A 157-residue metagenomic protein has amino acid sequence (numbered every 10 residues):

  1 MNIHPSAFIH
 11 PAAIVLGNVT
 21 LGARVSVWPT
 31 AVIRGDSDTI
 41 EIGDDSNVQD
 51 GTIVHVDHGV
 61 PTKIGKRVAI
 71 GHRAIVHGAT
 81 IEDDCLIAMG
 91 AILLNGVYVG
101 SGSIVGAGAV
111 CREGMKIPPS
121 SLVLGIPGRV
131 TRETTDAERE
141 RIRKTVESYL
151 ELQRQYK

Functional and structural regions predicted by a protein language model:
M1-N2, D36-T52, V56, P61-I64 (+1 more regions): Glycine-rich hexapeptide-repeat left-handed beta-helix
M1-V32, D36, Y149-Q155: Extended, small-residue-rich solenoid/repeat segments and analogous flexible loops that form exposed scaffolds
G22-V25, P29, G65-V68, L94: Short, conserved structural micro-motifs that define repeat-unit consensus positions and nucleotide-binding loops
